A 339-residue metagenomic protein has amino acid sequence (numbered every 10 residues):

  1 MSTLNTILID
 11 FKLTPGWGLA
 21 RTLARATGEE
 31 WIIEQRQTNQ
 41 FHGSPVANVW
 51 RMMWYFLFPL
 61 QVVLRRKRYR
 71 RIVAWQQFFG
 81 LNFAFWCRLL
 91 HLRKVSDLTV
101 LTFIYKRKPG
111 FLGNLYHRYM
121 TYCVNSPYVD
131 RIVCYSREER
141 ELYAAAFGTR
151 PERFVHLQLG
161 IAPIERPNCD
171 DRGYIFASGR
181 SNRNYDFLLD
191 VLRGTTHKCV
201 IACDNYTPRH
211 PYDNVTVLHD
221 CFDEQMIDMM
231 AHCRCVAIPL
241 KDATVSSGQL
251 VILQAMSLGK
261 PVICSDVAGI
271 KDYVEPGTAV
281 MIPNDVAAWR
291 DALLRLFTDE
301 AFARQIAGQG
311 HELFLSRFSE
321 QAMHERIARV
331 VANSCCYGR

Functional and structural regions predicted by a protein language model:
L60-R68, L92, F111-I132: Membrane-proximal helix-turn-helix segments that form the acceptor-binding/catalytic region of lipid-linked
V129-A144, T149-E165: Donor nucleotide-sugar binding/catalytic pocket of nucleotide-sugar-dependent glycosyltransferases
D170-D213, V217-E224: Conserved catalytic-core segment of nucleotide-activated headgroup transferases in glycan assembly
H210-P211, V267-M281: Short acidic/histidine- and often glycine-rich active-site loop of Leloir-type glycosyltransferases that engages
M230-S247, K260-P261: Acidic donor-binding loop of glycosyltransferase active sites
S257, P261-C264, M281: Short hydrophobic beta-strand element within catalytic cores of glycosyltransferases and related nucleotide-activated
P276-A287, L294-A301, S316: Conserved acidic donor-binding segment of nucleotide-sugar-dependent glycosyltransferases
R295, F302-R317, M323-R329: A short, well-ordered alpha-helix in the C-terminal region of glycosyltransferases
